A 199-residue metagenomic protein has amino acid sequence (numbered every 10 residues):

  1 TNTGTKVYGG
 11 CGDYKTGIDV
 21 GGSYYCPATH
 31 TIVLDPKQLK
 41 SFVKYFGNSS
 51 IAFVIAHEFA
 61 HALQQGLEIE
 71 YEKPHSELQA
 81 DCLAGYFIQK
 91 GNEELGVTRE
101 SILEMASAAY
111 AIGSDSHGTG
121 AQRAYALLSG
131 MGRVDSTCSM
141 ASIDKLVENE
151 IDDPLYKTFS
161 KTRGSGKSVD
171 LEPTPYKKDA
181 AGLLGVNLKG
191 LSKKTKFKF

Functional and structural regions predicted by a protein language model:
N2-V33: Catalytic zinc-binding patch centered on the HExxH motif and its immediate surroundings that defines zinc-dependent
Y25-V43, A62, S76, C82 (+1 more regions): Polar-ligand-bearing catalytic/cofactor-coordination segments of membrane-embedded or membrane-tethered inner-membrane
P36-F53, E68-P74: Short pre-active-site segment immediately N-terminal to the catalytic Zn-binding motif
S50-E58, A62: Short alpha-helical catalytic segment bearing the HExxH-like zincin motif of zinc-dependent metalloproteases
F59-P74, Y86-E93: Catalytic Zn2+-binding segment of zinc metalloproteases
I69-D81, D115-H117: Active-site metal-coordination segments of metallo-dependent hydrolases
K90-S116: Extended, charged amphipathic interaction segments
S116-F199: Pan-zinc metallopeptidase signature
